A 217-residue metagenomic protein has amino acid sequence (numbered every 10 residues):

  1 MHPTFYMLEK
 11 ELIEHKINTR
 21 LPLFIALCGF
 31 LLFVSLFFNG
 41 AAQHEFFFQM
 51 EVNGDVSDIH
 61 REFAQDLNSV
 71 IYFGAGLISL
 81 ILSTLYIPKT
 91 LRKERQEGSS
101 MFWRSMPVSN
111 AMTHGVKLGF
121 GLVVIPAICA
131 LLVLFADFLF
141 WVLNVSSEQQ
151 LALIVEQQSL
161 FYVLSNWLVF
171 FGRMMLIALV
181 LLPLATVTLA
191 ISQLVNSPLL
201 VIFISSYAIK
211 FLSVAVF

Functional and structural regions predicted by a protein language model:
M1, M7, M50, M101 (+3 more regions): Detector for methionine-enriched segments
M1-E94, V180-T186, Q193-F203, F217: Hydrophobic alpha-helical transmembrane segments
F5, I13, I17, M112 (+3 more regions): Juxtamembrane/transmembrane-helix boundary motifs in multi-pass membrane proteins
L12, T19, T113, L118 (+2 more regions): Broad hydrophobic/π-residue packing in well-ordered secondary structure
R20-F38, F120-W141, I204-F217: Hydrophobic alpha-helical membrane-insertion segments
V34-S35, D58-L85, V116-L189, Q193: Secretory targeting signals
T90-V123: Helix-loop-helix units of permease transmembrane domains in multi-pass membrane transporters, especially ABC
